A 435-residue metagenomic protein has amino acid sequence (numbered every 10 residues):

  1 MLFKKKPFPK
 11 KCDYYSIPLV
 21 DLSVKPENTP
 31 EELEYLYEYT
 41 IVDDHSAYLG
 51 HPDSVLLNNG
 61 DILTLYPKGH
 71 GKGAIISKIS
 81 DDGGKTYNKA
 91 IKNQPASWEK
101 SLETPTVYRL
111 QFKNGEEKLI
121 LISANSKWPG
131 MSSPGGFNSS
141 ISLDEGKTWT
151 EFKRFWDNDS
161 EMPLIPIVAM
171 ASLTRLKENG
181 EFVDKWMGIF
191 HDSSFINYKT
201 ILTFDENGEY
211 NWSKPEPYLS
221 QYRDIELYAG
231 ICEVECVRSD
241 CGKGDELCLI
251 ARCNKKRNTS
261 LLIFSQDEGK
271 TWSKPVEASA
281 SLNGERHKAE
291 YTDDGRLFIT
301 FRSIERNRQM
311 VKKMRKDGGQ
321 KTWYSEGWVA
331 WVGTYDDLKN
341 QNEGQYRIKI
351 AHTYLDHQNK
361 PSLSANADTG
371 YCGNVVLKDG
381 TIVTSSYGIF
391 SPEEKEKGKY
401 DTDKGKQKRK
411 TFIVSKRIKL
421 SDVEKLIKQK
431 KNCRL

Functional and structural regions predicted by a protein language model:
L2-L435: Asp-box/BNR beta-propeller blade signature and adjacent active/binding-site loops in extracellular glycan-interacting
